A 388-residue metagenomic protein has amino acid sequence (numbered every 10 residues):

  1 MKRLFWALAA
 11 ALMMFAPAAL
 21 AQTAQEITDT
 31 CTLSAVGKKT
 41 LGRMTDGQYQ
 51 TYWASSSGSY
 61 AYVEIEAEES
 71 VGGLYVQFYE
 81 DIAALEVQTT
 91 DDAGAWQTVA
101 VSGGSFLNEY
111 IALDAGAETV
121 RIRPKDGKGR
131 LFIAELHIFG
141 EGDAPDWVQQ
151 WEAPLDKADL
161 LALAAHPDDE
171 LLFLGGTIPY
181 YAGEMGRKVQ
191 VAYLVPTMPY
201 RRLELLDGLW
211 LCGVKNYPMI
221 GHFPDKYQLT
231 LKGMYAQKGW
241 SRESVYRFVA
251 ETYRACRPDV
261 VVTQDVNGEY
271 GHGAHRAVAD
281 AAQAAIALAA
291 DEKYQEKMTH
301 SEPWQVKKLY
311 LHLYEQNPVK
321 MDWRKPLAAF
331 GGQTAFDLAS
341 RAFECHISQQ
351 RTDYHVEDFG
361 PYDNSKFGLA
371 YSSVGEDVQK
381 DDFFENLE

Functional and structural regions predicted by a protein language model:
M1-L4: Positively charged n-region of N-terminal signal peptides that target proteins for export
A7-A16: Bacterial N-terminal signal peptides
A19-S70, Y79-L85, T89-D91, W147-Q150: Disordered, acidic Ser/Thr/Pro-rich linker "stalks" and the adjacent N-terminal cap of the next globular domain
A24, T28-R43, Y49, W151-E152 (+1 more regions): The feature marks non-catalytic terminal segments
D81, E109-I111, A115-A255, Q283-A287 (+1 more regions): Active-site rim/loop-helix segments in enzyme catalytic domains that contact anionic ligands
Q97-L113: Extracellular carbohydrate recognition and processing domains and analogous Trp-centered ligand-binding platforms
V249-E269: Proline-aspartate-enriched helix->loop->beta-strand connector
Y270-I286: Short Gly/Thr/Asp-enriched flexible loops that form oxyanion-binding sites at enzyme active sites
